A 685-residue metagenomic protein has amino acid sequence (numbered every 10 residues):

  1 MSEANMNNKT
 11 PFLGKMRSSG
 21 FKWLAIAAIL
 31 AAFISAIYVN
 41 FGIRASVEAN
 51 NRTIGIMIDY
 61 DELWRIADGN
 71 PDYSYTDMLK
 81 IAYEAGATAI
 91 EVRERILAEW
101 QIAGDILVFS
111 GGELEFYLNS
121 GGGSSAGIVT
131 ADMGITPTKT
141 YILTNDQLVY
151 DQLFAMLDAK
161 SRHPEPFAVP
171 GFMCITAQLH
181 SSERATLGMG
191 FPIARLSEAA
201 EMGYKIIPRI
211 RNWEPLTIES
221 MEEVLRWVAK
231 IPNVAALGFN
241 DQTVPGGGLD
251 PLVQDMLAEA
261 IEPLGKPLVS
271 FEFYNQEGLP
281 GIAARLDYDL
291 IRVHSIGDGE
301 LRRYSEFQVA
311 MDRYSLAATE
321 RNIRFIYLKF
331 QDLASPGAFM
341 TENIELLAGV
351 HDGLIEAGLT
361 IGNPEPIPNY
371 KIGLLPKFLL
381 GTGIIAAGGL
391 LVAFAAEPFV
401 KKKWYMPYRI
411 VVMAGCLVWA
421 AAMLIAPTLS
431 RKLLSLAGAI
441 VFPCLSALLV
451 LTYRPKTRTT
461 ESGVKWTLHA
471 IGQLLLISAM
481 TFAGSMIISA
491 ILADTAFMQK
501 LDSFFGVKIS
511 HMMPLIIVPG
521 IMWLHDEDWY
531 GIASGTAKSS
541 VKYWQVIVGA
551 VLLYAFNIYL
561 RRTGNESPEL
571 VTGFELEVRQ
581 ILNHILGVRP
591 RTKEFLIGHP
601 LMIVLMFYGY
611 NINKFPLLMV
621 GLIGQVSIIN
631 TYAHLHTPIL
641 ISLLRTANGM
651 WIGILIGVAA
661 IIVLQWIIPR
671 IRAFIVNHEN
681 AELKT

Functional and structural regions predicted by a protein language model:
M1-S18, A200-E201, R226, K230 (+3 more regions): Polar low-complexity intrinsically disordered regions
E3-I66: Hydrophobic secretory-pathway targeting helix
N7-N8, K15, G20-S35, F378-T685: Alpha-helical transmembrane segments of integral membrane proteins
A45-L374: Soluble extramembrane regions of membrane proteins in the secretory/endomembrane system
